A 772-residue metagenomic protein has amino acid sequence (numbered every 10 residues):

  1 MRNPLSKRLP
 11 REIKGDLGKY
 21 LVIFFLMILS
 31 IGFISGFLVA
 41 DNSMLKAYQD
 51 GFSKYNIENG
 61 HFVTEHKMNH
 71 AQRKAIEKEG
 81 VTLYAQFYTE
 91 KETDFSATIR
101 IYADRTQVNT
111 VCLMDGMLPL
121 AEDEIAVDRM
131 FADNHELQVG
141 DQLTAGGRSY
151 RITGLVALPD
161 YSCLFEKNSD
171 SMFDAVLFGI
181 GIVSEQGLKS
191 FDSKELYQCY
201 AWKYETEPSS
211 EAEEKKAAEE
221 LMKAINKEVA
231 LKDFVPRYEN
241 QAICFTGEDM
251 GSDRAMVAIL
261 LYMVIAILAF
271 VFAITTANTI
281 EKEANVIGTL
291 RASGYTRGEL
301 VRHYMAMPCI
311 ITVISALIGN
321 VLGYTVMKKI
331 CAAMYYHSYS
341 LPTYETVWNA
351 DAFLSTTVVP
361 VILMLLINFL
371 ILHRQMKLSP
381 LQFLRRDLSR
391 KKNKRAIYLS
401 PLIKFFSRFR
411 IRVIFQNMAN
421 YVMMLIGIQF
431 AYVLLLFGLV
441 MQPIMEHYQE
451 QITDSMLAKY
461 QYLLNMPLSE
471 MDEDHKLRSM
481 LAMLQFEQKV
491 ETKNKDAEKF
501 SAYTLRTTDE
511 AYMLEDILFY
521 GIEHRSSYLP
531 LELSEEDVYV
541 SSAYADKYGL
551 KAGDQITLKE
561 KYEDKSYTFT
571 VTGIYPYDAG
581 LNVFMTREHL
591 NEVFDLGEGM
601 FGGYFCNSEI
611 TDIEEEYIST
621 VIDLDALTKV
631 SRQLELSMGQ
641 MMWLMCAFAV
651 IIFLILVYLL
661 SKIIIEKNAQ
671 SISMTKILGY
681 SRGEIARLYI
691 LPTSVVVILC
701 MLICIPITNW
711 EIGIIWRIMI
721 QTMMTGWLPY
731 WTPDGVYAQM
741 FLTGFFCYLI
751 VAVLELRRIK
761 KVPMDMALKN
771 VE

Functional and structural regions predicted by a protein language model:
M1-K7, K392-R408: Short, membrane-interfacial amphipathic segments enriched in basic
R2-A269, N278, A332, H337 (+4 more regions): Membrane transport/envelope proteins' first extracytoplasmic loop
N3, K377-K394, R757-E772: Short cytosolic juxtamembrane segments of multi-pass membrane proteins
G15-M44, D249-G288, A306-G323, L354-L366 (+5 more regions): Hydrophobic alpha-helical transmembrane segments of multi-pass inner-membrane transport and secretion
Q138, T296-R297, S379, K551 (+2 more regions): Short coil/turn motifs that cap or connect alpha-helices
L317-L354, L699-M766: Short helix-loop junctions at transmembrane helix boundaries
F405-K547, K551-D554, K559-E560: Juxtamembrane segments of multi-pass membrane proteins
